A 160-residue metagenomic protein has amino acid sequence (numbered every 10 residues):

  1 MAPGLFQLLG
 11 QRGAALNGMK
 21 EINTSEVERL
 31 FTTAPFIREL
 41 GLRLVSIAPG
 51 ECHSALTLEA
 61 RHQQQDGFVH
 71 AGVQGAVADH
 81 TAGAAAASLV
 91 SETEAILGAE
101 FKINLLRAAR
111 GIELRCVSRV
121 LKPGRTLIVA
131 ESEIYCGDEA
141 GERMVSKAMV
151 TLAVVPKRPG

Functional and structural regions predicted by a protein language model:
M1-Q7: Extreme N-terminal basic, low-complexity initiation segments that serve as generic localization/processing leaders
L8-E21, A108-G160: HotDog/MaoC-like acyl-thioester-processing domains
T24-P35, A84-T93: Short, solvent-exposed helix-to-loop capping segments enriched in aromatics
V27-P49: N-terminal structural module
R38-L40, G50-C52, A95-F101, I112 (+2 more regions): A generic structural signal for short beta-strands and their flanking turns/coil linkers
G41-V69: Catalytic strand-loop segment that frames the active site of acyl-thioester-processing enzymes
D66-A86: Compact, glycine-rich, soluble single-domain proteins
V69, A84-R115, V120: Hydrophobic beta-strand-centered segment that forms part of the acyl-chain substrate-binding groove
